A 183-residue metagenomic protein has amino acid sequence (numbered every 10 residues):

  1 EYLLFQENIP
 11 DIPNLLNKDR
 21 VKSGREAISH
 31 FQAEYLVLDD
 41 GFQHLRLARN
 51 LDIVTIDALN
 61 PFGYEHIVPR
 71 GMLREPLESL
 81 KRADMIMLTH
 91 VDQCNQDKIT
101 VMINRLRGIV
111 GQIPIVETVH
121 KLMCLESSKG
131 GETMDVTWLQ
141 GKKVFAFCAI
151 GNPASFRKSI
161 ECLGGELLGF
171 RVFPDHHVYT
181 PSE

Functional and structural regions predicted by a protein language model:
E1-V110, I115: Phosphate/Mg2+-binding loops and adjacent switch elements in nucleotide/diphosphate-handling enzyme cores
P61-E183: C-terminal accessory "lid"/substrate-recognition subdomains
